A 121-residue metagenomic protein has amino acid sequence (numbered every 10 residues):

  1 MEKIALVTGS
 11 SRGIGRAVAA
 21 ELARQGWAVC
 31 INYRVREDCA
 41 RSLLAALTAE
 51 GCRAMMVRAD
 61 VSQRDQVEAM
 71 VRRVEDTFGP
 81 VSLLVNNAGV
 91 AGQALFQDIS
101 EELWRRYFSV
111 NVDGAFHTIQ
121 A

Functional and structural regions predicted by a protein language model:
I4-V7, L84-V85: Conserved hydrophobic beta-strands of the Rossmann-like cofactor-binding core in SDR/related NAD(P)H-dependent
S11-R12: Conserved glycine-rich cofactor-binding loop
Q25-S42: Conserved glycine-rich Rossmann-like NAD(P)H-binding loop of the short-chain dehydrogenase/reductase
E37-D38, R58-M70, E101: The beta1-alpha1 cofactor-binding region of Rossmann-like NAD(H)/NADP(H)-dependent oxidoreductases
N87-G92: Conserved NAD(P)H cofactor-binding loop of Rossmann-fold oxidoreductase domains
L95-F96, L103-R105: Substrate-binding pocket helix/loop in short-chain dehydrogenase/reductase
I119-Q120: A short, exposed helix-loop element centered on a Lys and neighboring polar residues
